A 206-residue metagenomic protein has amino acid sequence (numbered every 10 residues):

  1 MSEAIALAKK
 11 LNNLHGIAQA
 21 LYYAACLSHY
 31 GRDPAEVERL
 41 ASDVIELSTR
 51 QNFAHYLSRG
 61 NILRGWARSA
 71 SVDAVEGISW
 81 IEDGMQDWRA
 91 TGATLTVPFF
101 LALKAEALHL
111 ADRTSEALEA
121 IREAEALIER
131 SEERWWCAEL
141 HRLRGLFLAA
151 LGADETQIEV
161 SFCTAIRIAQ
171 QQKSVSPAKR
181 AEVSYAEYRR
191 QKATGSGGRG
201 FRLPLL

Functional and structural regions predicted by a protein language model:
M1-L206: Helix-coil-helix junctions within alpha-helical repeat/solenoid scaffolds
